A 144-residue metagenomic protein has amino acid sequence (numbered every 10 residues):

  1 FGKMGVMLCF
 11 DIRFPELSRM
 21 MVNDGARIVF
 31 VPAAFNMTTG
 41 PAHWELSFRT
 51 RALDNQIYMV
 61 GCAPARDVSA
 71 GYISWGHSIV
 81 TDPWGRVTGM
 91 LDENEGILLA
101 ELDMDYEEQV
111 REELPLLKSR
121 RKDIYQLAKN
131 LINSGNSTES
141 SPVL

Functional and structural regions predicted by a protein language model:
K3, I12-L98: CN hydrolase (nitrilase-like) catalytic-core segments centered on the catalytic cysteine and neighboring Lys/Glu
P64-L144: C-terminal beta-strand edge segments of enzyme domains
